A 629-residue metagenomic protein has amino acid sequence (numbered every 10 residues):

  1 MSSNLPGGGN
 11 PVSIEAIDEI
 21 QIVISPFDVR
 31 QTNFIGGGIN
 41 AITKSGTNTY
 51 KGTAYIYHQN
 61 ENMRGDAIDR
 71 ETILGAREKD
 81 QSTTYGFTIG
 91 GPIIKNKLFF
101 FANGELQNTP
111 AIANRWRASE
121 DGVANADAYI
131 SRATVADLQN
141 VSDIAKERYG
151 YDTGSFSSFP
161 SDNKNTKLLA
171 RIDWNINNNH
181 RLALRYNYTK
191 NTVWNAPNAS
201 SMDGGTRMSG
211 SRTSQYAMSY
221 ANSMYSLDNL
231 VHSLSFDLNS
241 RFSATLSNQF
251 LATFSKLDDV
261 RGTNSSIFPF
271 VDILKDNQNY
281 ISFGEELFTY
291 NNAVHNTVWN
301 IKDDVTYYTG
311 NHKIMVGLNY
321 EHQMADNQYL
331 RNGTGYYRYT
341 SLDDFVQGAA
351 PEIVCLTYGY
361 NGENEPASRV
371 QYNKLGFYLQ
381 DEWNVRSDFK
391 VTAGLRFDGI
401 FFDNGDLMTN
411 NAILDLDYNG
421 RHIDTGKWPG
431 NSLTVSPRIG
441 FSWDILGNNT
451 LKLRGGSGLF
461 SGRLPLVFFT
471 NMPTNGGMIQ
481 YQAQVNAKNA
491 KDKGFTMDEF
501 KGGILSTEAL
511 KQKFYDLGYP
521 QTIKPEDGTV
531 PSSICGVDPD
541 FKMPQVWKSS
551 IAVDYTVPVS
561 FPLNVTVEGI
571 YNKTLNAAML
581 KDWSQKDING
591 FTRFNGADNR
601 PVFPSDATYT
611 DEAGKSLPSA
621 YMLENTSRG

Functional and structural regions predicted by a protein language model:
M1-G38, K44-L230, A244, K256-D258 (+2 more regions): Acidic, glycine-rich flexible loop segments
G8, A16, I35-G37, T83-F87 (+10 more regions): Hydrophobic, lipid-facing positions within transmembrane beta-strands of outer-membrane proteins
I17, K44-G46, I94-N96, N177-N179 (+7 more regions): Outer-membrane beta-barrel channels and translocator barrels
I24, T43, G91-I93, W174-I176 (+9 more regions): Residue-level signature of outer-membrane beta-barrel architecture
Q31-N33, R77-S82, P160-K164, I176 (+8 more regions): Short sequence motifs at beta-strands and strand-loop junctions characteristic of Gram-negative outer-membrane
A54-N60, A102-L106, L184-Y188, F250-K256 (+4 more regions): Transmembrane beta-barrel strands of outer-membrane/channel proteins
S161-N165, N177-Q380, Y418-R421, N595 (+2 more regions): Replace "related TpsB outer-membrane translocases also match" with "some related outer-membrane beta-barrels such as
D406-S436, G440-G629: Solvent-exposed loop/turn elements at secondary-structure boundaries
